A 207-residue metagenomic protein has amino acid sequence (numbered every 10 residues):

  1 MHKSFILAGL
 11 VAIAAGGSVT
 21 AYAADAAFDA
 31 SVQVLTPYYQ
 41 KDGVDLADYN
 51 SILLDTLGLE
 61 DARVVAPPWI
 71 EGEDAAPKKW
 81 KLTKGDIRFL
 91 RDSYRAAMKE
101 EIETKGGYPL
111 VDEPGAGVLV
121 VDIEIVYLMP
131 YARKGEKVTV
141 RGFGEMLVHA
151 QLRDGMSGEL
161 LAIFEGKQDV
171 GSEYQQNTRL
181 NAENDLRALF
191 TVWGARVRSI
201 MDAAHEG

Functional and structural regions predicted by a protein language model:
M1-A8: Bacterial N-terminal signal peptides that target proteins for export
A8-G17: Bacterial N-terminal signal peptides
A21-D92, D202-G207: A structural "domain/chain start" motif
A23-G43, P109, M156-F164, V170-G207: C-terminal/domain-edge helix-coil "capping" segments
Q33, T104-E159, G171-L180: Surface-exposed short loop/turn segments
T56, D61, Y94-P109, M129 (+1 more regions): Sec/Tat-exported extracytoplasmic proteins
K78-R91, Y108-P109, Q176-N184: Second-shell loop/turn segments in exported
